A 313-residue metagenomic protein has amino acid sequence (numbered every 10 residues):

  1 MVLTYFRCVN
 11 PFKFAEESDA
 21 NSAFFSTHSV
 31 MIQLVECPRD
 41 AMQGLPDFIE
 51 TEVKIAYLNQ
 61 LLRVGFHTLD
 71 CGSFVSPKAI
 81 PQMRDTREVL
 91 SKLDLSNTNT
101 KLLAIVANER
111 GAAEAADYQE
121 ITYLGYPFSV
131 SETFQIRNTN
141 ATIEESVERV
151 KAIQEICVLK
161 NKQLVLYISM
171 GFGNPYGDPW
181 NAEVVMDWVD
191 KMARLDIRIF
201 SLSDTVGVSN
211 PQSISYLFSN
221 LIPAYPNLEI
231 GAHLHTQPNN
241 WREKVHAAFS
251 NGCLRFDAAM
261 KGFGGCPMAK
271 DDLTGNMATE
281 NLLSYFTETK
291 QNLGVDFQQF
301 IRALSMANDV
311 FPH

Functional and structural regions predicted by a protein language model:
V2-T4: Extreme N-terminal basic, low-complexity initiation segments that serve as generic localization/processing leaders
F6, F12, F25-H313: Catalytic cores and adjacent flexible loops of soluble metabolic enzymes that perform enolate/carbanion chemistry on
